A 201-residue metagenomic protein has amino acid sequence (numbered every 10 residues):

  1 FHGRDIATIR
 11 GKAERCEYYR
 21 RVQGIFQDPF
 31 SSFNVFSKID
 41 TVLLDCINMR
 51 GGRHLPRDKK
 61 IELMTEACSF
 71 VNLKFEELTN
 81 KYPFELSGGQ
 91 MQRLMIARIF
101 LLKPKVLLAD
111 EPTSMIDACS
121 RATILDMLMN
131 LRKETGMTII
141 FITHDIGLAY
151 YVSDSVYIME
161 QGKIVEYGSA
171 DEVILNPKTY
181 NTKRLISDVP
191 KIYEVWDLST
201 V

Functional and structural regions predicted by a protein language model:
D5-Q23, T41, V173-P177: ABC ATPase NBD coupling module
Y82-L86, Q90: Conserved ABC ATPase signature
I96-A97, I124: Hydrophobic anchor residue at the start of the ABC signature
L107-D110: Catalytic Walker B motif of ABC-type/P-loop ATPase nucleotide-binding domains
A149-Y151: A short, surface-exposed alpha-helical micro-motif characterized by mixed small hydrophobic and charged/polar residues
Y167-G168: ABC ATPase "signature
